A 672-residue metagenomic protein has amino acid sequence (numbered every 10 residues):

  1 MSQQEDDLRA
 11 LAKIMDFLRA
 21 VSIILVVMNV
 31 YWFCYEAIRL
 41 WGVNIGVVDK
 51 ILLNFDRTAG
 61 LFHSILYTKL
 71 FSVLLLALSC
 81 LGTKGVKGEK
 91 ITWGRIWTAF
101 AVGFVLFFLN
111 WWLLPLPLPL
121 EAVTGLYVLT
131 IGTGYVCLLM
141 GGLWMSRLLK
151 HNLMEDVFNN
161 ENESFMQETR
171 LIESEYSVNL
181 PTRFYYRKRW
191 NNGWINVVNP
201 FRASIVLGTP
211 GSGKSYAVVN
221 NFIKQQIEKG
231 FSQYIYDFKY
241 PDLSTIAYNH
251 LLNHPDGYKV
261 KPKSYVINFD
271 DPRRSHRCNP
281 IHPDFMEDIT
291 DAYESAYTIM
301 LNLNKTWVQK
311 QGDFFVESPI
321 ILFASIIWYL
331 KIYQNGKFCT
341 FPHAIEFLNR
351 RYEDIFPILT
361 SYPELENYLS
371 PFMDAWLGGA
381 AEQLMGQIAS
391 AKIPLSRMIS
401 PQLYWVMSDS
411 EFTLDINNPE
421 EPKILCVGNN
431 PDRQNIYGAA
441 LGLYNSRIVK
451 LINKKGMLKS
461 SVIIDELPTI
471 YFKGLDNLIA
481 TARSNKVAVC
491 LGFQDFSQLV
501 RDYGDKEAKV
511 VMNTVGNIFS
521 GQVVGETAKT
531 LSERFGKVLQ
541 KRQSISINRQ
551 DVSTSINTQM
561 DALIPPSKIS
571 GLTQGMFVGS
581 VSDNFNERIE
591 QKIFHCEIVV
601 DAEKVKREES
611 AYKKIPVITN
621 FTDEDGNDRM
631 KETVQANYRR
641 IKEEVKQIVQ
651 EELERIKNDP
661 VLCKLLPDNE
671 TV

Functional and structural regions predicted by a protein language model:
M1-S212, Y216, N221, I547-R549 (+1 more regions): Basic- and hydrophobic-enriched, low-structure N-terminal and domain-boundary segments that flank ATP-binding catalytic
V43, K150-M154, I195-A488, Y503 (+4 more regions): P-loop NTPase motor domains
I51, F184-W190, N304-F314, R542-Q559: Low-complexity, polar-biased intrinsically disordered regions enriched in Pro/Ser/Thr/Gly
L53-R57, Q167-E173, A439, E466-T469 (+2 more regions): A short glycine-/small-residue-rich loop at the edge of a beta-strand within enzyme catalytic domains
L76-S79, T83-K84, G442, S446 (+2 more regions): Hydrophobic alpha-helical segments involved in membrane association or supramolecular assembly
I172-W190, L369-E382, N517, V523-V524: N-terminal short leaders/motifs
I479-T481, N485-A488, G492-S582: Conserved ATP-driven motor cores of ASCE-family P-loop NTPases powering translocation/secretion/packaging/pilus
I593-C596: N-terminal charged/capping segments associated with class I S-adenosyl-L-methionine
